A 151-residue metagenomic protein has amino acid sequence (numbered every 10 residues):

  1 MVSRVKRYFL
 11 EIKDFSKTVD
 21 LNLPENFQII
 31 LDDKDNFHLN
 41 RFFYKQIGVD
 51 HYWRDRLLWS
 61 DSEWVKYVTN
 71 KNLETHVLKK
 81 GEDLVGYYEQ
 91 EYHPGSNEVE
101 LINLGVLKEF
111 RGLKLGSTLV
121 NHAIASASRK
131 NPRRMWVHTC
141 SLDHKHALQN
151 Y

Functional and structural regions predicted by a protein language model:
M1-D33: Acyl-donor-binding surface of acyltransferase catalytic domains
N22-R56: Short amphipathic alpha-helix that is part of the acyltransferase structural core
L57-W59, V68-T75, K79-E98, I102-V106: A conserved beta-strand-loop-helix scaffold within acyl/acetyltransferase catalytic domains
F110, K114-H122: Conserved acetyl-CoA pyrophosphate-binding loop and the N-cap/start of the following alpha-helix in GNAT-like
R111, V137-A147: Conserved beta-strand-loop-alpha-helix junction that forms the acyl-donor binding cleft
A127-T139: Conserved GNAT acetyl-CoA-binding A-motif
